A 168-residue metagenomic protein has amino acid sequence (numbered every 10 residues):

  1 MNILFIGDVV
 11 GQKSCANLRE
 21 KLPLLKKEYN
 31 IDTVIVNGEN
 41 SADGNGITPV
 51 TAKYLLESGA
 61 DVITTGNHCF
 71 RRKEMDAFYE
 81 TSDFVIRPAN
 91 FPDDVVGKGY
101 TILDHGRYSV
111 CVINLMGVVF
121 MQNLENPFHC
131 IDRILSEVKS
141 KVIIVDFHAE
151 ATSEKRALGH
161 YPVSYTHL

Functional and structural regions predicted by a protein language model:
M1-K53, K98, N126, R133-S136: N-terminal active-site segment of His-dependent metallophosphoesterases
D8, I63, I113, I144: Divalent metal-coordination and catalytic microenvironments
V9-V10, E39-S41, H68, N90-F91 (+2 more regions): Active-site beta-loop-alpha junctions enriched in small/polar residues
L24-L25, V96-V142: Binuclear metal-dependent hydrolase catalytic cores centered on His/Asp/Glu-rich metal-binding motifs
V50-C111: Active-site-adjacent helix-turn-beta-strand microarchitecture at beta-sheet edges that either contains or buttresses
H148-K155: Ligand/cofactor pocket segment of small-molecule handling proteins
T166-H167: Conserved small/polar residues in nucleotide/adenosyl-binding loops
